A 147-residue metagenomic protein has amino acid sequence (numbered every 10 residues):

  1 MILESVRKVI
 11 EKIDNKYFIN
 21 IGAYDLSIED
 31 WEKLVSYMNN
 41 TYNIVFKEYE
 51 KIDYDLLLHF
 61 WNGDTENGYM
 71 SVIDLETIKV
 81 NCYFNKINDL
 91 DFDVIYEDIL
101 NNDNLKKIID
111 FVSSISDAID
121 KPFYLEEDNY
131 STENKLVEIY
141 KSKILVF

Functional and structural regions predicted by a protein language model:
M1-D64: Long, contiguous N-terminal structural blocks used for assembly/anchoring
M1-E4, E97, N102-F147: Acidic, proline/glycine-rich low-complexity IDRs
R7-I10, I78-N81, V112: Catalytic micro-motifs at enzyme active sites that drive phosphoryl/nucleotidyl and oxygen chemistry
I13-N15, K86, D117: Solvent-exposed loop and beta-edge segments used for protein-protein assembly and interaction
I19, N88-L90, K121-F123: Generic beta-strand structural signal
G22-Y24, Y83-N85, D93-I95, E126-D128 (+1 more regions): A structural detector for beta-sheet-dominated domains
I44-D98: Short, intrinsically disordered low-complexity segments
